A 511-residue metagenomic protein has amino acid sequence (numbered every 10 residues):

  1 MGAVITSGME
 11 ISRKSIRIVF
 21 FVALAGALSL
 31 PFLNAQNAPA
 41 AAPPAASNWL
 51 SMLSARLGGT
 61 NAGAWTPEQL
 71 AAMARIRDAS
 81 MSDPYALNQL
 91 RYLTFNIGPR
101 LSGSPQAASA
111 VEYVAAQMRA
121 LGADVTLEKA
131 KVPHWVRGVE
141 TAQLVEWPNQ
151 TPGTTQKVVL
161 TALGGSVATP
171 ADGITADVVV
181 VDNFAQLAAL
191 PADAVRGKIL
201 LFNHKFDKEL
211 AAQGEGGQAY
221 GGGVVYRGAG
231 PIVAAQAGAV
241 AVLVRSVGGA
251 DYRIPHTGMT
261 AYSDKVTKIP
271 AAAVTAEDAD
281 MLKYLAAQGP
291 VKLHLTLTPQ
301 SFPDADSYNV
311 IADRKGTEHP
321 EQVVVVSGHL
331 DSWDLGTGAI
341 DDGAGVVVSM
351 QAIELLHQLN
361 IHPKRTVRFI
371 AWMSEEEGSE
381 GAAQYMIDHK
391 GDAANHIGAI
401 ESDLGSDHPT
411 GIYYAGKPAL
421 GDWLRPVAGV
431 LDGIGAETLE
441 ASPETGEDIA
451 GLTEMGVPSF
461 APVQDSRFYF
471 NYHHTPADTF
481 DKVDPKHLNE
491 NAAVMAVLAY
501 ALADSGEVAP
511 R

Functional and structural regions predicted by a protein language model:
V19-P31: Bacterial N-terminal signal peptides
A45-Q69, R91, F95-A212: Noncatalytic luminal/extracellular "stalk/propeptide" segments of secretory-pathway proteins
G63-S104, I254-M259, D331, D403-D407 (+1 more regions): N-terminal capping segment at the start of a domain
A72, W147, V159-A192, T260-A339 (+1 more regions): Soluble metallo-hydrolase cores and metallopeptidase-like ectodomains found primarily in the secretory/periplasmic
M73-S80, F95-P105, V180, Q213-P231 (+8 more regions): Second-shell loop/turn segments in exported
M81, R119, A171, A176 (+7 more regions): Metal-dependent peptidase/peptidase-like ectodomains
N88, E354-E380: Short helix-loop-beta-strand segments that form the rim/entrance of peptidase-like active sites
E354, Q358, F470-R511: His/Asp/Glu-rich mid-to-C-terminal helical/loop segments that flank catalytic regions of hydrolases
